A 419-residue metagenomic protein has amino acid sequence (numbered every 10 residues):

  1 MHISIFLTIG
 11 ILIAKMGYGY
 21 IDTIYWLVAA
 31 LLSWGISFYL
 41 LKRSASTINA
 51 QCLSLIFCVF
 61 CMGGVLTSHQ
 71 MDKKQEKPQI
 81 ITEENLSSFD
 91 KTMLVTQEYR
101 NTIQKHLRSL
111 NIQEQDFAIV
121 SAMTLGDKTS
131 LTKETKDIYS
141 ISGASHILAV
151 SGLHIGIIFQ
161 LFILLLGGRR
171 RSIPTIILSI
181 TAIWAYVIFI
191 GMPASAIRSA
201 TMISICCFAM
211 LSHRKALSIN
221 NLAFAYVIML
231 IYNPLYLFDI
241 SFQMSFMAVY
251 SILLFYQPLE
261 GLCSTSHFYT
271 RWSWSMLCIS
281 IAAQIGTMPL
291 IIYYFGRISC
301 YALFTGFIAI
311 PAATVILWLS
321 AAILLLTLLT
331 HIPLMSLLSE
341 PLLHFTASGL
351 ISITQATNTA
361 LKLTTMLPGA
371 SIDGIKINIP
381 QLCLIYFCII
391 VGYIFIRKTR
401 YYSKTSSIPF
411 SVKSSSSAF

Functional and structural regions predicted by a protein language model:
M1, L41-A50, L166-T175, M210-N221 (+1 more regions): Membrane-helix interface "capping/anchor" motifs
M1-I5, S54: Sec-dependent signal peptide recognition, specifically the positively charged N-region followed immediately by
S4-I11, G19-Y20, M192-F387, I396-T399: Internal transmembrane alpha-helical bundles of multi-pass membrane proteins
L7-T8, I56, I177-I183, L222-Y226 (+2 more regions): Central hydrophobic cores of alpha-helical transmembrane segments in multi-pass integral membrane proteins
I9, I13, M71-F89, M93-L110 (+5 more regions): N-terminal transmembrane-helix/juxtamembrane module of multi-pass inner/ER membrane proteins
T23-Q79, S264, T365-F419: Glycine- and aromatic-enriched alpha-helical transmembrane segments of multi-pass membrane proteins
T82-M202, C207-F208, L363: Aromatic-rich juxtamembrane segments at the membrane interface
D116, W318-A321, F419: Conserved beta-strand hairpin/beta-sheet module of binuclear metal-dependent hydrolase folds, prominently
